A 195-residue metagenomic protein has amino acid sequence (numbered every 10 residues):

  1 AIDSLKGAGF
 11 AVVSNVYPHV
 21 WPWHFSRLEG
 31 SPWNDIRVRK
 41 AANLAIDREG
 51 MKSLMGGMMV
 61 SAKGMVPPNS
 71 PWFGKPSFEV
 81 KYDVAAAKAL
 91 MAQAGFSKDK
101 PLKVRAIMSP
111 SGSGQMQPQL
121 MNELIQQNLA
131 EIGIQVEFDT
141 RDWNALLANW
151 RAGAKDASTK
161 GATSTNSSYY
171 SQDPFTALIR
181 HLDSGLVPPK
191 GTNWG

Functional and structural regions predicted by a protein language model:
A1, R48, V66, S164-Y170: Beta->alpha turn/N-cap motifs
A1-E29: Extracellular/periplasmic solute-recognition and catalytic clefts
I2, V38-R39, A87, L146-R151: Short, hydrophobic alpha-helical packing/hinge segments within bilobed ligand-binding/sensory domains
I2-D3, F73, G112-Q115, A145-L147 (+1 more regions): Flexible loop/turn segments at secondary-structure boundaries
K6, W33-I132, E137, N193: Append "and occasionally in soluble cytosolic enzymes with long acidic Gly/Pro-rich linkers
A8-A11, N128-W194: Periplasmic binding protein-like
Y17-V20, M55-V60, S167: Short, solvent-exposed turn/loop segments enriched in Gly/Ser/Thr/Pro and often Arg
S26, P67, I179: Residue-level detector of conserved, well-ordered beta-strand and adjacent loop positions that form binding/recognition
